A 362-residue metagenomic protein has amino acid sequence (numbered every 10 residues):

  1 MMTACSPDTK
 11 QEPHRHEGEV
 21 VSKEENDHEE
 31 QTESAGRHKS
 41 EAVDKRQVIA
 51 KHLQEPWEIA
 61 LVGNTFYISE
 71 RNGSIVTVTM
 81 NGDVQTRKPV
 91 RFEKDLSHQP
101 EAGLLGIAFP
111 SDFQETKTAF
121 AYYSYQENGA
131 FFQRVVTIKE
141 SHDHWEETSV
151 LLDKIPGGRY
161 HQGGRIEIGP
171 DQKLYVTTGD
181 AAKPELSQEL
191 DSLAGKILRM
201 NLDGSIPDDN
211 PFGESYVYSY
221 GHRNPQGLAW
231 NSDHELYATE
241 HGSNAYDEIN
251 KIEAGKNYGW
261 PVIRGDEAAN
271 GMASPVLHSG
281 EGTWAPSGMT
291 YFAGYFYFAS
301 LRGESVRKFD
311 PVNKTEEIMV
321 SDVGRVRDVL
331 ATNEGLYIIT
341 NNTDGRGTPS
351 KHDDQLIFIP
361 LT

Functional and structural regions predicted by a protein language model:
M2-A4: C-terminal motif of bacterial Sec signal peptides marking the signal peptidase cleavage site
P7-V176, W284-K314, E334-G347, H352-T362: Acidic, Gly/Ser/Thr-rich repeat motifs that build Ca2+-stabilized beta-propeller blades
R15-E29, S97, A102-L104, Q114 (+6 more regions): Beta-propeller domain segments
